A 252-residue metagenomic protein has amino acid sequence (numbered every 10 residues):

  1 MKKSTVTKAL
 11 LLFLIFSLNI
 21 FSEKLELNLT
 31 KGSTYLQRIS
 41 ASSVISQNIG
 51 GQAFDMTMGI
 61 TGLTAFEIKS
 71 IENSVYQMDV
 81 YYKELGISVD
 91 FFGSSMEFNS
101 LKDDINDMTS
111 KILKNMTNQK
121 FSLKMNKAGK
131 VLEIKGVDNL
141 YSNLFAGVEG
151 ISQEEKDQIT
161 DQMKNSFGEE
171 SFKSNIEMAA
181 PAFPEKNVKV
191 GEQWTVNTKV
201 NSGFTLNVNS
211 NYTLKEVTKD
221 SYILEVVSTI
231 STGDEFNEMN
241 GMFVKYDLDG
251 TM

Functional and structural regions predicted by a protein language model:
M1-L10: Bacterial N-terminal signal peptides that target proteins for export
L18-S22: Sec/Tat signal peptide C-region and signal peptidase I cleavage site
E23-M252: Signature of exported/secreted
